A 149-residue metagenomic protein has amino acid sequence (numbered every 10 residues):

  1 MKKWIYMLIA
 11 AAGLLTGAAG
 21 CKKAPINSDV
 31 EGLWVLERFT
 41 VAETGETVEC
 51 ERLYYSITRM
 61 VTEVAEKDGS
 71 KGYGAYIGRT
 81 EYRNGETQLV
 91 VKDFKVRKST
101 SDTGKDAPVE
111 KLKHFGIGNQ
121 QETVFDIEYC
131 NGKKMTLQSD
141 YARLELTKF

Functional and structural regions predicted by a protein language model:
M1-C21: Sec-dependent bacterial lipoprotein signal peptides
C21-V35: N-terminal helix-cap/turn-to-beta initiation motif at the start of protein domains
K22, E49-E51: Sequence contexts marking disulfide-bonded cysteines in secreted/extracellular proteins
D29, D140-F149: C-terminal/domain-terminus segments
E31-V35, R59-T62, N131-T136: Short, hydrophobic/aromatic-rich segments at coil-to-beta transitions
F39-V48, E63-C130: Contiguous, well-ordered beta-strand patches that form the walls/edges of small beta-barrel/beta-sandwich domains
E51-R59, G78-T80, L144-L146: Broad, structure-driven detector of short, well-ordered beta-strand segments within folded domains
D126-R143: Short, exposed beta-strand-loop hairpins at the edges of beta-sheets in extracellular/periplasmic proteins
